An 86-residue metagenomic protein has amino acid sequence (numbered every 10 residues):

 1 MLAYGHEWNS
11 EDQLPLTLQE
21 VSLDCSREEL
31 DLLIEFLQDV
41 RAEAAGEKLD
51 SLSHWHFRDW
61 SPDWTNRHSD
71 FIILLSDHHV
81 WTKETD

Functional and structural regions predicted by a protein language model:
M1-D86: Positively charged, low-complexity terminal tracts and the immediately adjacent first secondary-structure elements
